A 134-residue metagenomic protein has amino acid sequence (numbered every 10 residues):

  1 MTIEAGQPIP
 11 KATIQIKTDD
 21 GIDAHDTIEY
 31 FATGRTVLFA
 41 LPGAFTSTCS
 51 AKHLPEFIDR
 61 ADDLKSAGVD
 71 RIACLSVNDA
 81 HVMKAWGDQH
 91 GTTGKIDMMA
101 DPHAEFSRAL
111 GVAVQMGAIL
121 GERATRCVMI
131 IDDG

Functional and structural regions predicted by a protein language model:
M1-D133: Chalcogenol-based redox active-site neighborhoods
